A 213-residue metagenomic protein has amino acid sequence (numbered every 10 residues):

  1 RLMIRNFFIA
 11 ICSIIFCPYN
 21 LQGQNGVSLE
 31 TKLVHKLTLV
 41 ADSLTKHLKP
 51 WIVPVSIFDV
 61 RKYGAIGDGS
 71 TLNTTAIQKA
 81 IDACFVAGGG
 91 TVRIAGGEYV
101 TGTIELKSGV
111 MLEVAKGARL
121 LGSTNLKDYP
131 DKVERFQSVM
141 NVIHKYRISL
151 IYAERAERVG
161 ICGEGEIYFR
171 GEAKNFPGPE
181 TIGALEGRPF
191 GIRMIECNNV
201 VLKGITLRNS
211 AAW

Functional and structural regions predicted by a protein language model:
R1-V27: Bacterial Sec-dependent N-terminal signal peptides
Q22-W213: Extracellular/periplasmic carbohydrate-active domains that bind, remodel, or depolymerize complex polysaccharides
